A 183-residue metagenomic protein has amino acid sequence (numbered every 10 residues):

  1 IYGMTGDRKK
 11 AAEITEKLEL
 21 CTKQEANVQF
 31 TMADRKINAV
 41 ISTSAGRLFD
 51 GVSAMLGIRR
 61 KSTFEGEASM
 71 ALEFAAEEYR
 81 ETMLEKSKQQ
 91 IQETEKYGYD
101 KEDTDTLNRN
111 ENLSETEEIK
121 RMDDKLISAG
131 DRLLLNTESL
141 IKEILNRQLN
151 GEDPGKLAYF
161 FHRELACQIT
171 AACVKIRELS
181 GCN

Functional and structural regions predicted by a protein language model:
I1: Acyl-CoA/ACP chain-elongation machinery
M4-G181: A contiguous, well-structured pocket-lining segment that forms one wall/lid of small-molecule binding clefts in soluble
